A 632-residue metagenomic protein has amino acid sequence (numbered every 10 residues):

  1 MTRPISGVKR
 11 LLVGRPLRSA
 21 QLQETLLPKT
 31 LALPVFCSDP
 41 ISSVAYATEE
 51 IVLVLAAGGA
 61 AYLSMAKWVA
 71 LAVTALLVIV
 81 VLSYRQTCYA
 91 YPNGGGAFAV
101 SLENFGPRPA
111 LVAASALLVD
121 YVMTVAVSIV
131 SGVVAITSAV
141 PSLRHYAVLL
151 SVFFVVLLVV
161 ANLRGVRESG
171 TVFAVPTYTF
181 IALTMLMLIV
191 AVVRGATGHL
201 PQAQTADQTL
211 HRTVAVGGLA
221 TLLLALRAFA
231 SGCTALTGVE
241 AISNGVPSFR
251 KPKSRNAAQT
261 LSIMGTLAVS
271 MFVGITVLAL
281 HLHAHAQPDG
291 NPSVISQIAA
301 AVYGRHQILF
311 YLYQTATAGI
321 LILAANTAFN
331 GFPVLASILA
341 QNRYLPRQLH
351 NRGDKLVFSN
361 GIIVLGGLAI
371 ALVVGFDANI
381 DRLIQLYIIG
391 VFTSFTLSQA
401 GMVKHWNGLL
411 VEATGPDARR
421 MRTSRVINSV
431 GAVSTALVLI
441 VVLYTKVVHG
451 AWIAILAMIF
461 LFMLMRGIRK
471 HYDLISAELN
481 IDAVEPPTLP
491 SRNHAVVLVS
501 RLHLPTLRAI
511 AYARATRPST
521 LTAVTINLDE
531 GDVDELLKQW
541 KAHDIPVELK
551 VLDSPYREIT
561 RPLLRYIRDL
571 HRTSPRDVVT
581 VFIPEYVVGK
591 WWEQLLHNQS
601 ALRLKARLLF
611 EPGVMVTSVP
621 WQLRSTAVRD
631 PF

Functional and structural regions predicted by a protein language model:
M1-A20, D473-F632: Cytosolic C-terminal regulatory domains/tails of membrane transporters and channels
M1-L53, G58, Y62, L82 (+4 more regions): Membrane-interface "cap" regions at the ends of multi-pass membrane proteins
L53-L102, G106-A114, V127-F154, G265-V273: Extracellular loop-to-transmembrane helix junctions
P107, A147-V152, S248-M271, A340-V374 (+1 more regions): Loop-to-transmembrane helix boundary motifs in multi-pass membrane proteins
L158, L163-T197, T260-M264, I384-T396 (+2 more regions): Membrane-interface loop-to-helix entry segments
Y178, M185-T237, T445, H449 (+1 more regions): Helix-loop-helix junctions that connect adjacent transmembrane segments in multi-pass membrane transporters
A191-Q202, L261-S296: Extracellular/periplasmic helix-exit of transmembrane alpha-helices
Q348-S359, F395-L439, Y444-V447, E478 (+1 more regions): C-terminal membrane-solvent junction of multi-pass transporters and transport-like membrane proteins
